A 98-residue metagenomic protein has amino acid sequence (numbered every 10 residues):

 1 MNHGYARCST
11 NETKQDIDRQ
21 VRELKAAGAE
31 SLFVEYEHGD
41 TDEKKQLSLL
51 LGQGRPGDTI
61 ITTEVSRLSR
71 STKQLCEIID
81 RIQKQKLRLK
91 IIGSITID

Functional and structural regions predicted by a protein language model:
M1-D98: Short, structured surface patches at the beginning of a domain
